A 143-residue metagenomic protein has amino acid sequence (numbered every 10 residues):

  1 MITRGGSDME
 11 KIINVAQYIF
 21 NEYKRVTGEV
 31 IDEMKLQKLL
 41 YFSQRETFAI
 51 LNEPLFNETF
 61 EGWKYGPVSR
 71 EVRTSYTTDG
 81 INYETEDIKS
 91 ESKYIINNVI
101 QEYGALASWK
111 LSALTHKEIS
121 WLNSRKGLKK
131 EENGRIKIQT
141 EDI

Functional and structural regions predicted by a protein language model:
M1-I143: Domain-edge interaction signal
